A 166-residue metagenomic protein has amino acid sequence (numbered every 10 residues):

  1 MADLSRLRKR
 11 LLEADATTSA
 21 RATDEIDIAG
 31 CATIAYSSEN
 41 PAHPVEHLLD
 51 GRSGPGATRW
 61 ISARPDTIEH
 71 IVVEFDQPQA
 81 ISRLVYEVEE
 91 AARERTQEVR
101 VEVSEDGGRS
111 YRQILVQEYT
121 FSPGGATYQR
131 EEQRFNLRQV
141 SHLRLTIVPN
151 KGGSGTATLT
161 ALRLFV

Functional and structural regions predicted by a protein language model:
M1-D76, A91-R93, R163: Disordered, acidic Ser/Thr/Pro-rich linker "stalks" and the adjacent N-terminal cap of the next globular domain
D3-A14, R64-I68, A91-V166: Trp- and acidic/polar-enriched beta-sheet ligand-binding modules for extracellular glycan and matrix recognition
I71, V85-Y86, E102: Short, hydrophobic/aromatic-rich beta-strand segments within well-structured domains
I71-A80, R134-R138: Extracellular and analogous surface-interaction loops
Q79-A91, L145: A short beta-strand element within beta-rich, extracytoplasmic domains of secreted/secretory-pathway proteins
